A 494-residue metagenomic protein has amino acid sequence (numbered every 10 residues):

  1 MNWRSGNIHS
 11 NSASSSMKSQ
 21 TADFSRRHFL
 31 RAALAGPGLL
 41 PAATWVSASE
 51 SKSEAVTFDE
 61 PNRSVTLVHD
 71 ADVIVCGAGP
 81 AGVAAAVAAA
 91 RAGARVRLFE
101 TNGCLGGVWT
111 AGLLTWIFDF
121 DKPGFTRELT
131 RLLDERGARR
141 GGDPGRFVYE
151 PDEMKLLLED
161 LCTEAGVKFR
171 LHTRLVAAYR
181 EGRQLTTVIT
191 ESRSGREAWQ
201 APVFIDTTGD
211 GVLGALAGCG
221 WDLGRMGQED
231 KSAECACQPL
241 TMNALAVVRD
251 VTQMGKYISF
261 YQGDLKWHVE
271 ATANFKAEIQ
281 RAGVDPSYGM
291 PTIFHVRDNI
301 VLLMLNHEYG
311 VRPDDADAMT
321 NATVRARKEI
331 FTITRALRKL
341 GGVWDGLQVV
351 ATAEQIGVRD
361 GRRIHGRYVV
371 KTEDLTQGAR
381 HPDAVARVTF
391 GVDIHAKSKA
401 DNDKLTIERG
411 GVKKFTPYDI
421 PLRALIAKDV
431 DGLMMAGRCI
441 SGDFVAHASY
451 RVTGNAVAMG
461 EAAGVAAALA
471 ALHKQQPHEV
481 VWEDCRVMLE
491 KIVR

Functional and structural regions predicted by a protein language model:
M1-F24: Secretory targeting signals
K18-P37: N-terminal secretory signal peptides and thylakoid transit peptides that target proteins across membranes
E54-D70: A short, basic/flexible loop-to-alpha-helix module at the beginning of a structural domain
L67-G79: Beta1/beta-strand and adjacent pyrophosphate-binding region of the FAD-binding site in flavoprotein oxidoreductases
G82: N-terminal Rossmann-fold NAD(P) dinucleotide-binding loop
A88, A94-R95, E100-R183, Q238-P239: Conserved N-terminal/central alpha/beta ligand/cofactor-binding core
L132, S192-V203, T207-R494: Flavin (FAD/FMN)-binding glycine-rich loop and adjacent Rossmann-like elements that form
Y179-A198: Conserved beta-strand-loop-beta-strand element in the redox core of flavoprotein oxidoreductases
